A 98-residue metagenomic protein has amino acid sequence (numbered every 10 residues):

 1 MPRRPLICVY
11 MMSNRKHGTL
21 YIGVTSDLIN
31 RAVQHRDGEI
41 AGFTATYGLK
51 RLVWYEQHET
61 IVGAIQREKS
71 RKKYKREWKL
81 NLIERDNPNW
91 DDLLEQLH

Functional and structural regions predicted by a protein language model:
M1-Q57, V62-K69, D86-P88, D92-H98: GIY-YIG nuclease catalytic motif and its immediate N-terminal context
K72: Catalytic/regulatory signature loops of cyclic-dinucleotide turnover enzymes and related class III nucleotidyl cyclases
E77-I83: A short, polar/charged loop-to-alpha-helix boundary motif
